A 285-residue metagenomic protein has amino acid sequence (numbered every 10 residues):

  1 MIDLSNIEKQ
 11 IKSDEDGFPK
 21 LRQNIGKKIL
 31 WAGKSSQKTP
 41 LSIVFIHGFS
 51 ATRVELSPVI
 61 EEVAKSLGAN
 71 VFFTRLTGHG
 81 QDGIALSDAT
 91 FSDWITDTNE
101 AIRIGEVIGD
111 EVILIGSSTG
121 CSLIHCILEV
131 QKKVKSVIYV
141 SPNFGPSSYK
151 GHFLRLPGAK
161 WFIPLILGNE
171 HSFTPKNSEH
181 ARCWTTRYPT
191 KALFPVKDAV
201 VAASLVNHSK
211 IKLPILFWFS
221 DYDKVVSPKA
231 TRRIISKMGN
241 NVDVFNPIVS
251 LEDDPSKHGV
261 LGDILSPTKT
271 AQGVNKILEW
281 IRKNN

Functional and structural regions predicted by a protein language model:
L21-L67, V71-L76: Short, surface-exposed "cap/lid" segments of acyl-processing enzymes
P58-V59, L213, V226-K237, P247: Short alpha-helix in the alpha/beta-hydrolase fold that links the catalytic acid
Q81-I108: Catalytic nucleophile-loop/oxyanion-hole region of alpha/beta-hydrolase and closely related hydrolase-like folds
I115-I124: Gly/Ala-rich beta-loop-alpha elbow adjacent to hydrolase catalytic centers
I138-Y149: Active-site nucleophile loop of the alpha/beta-hydrolase fold
I211, F217-F219, D223: Short beta-strand/loop motif that positions the catalytic acidic residue of the alpha/beta-hydrolase fold
S236-V260: Catalytic histidine neighborhood in serine/cysteine hydrolases with alpha/beta-hydrolase-type architecture
D253-N285: Catalytic active-site module of serine/aspartate enzymes centered on a nucleophile-bearing elbow/loop
